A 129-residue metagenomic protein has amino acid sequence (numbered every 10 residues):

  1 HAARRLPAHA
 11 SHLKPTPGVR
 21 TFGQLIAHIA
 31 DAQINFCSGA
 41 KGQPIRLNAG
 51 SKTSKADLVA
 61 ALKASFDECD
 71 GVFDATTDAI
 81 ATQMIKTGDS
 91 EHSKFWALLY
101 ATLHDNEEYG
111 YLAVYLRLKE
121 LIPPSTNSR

Functional and structural regions predicted by a protein language model:
H1-H12: N-terminal targeting signals for Sec/Tat export/insertion, comprising classic cleavable signal peptides
A2, T53-K86, E91-Y109, V114: Acidic/histidine-rich alpha-helical segments that form the ligand environment of transition-metal centers
A10-N48, K86-R129: Short, contiguous alpha-helical
